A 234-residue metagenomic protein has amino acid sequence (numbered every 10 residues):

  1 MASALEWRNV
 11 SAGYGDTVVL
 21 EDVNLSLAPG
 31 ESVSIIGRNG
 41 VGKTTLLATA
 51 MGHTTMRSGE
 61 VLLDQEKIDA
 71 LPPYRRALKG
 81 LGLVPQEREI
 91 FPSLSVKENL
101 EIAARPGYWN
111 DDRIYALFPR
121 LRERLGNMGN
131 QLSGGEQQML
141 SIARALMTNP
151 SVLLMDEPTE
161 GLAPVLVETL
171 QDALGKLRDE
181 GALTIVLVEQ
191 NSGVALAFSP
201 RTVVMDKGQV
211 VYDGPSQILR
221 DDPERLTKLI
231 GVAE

Functional and structural regions predicted by a protein language model:
I36-R38: The feature captures the beta-strand-to-loop junction immediately N-terminal to the Walker
M51: Helix-to-loop junction immediately C-terminal to a conserved catalytic motif
T55, K67-E87, D111, E123-N127 (+1 more regions): ABC ATPase NBD coupling module
A145-L146: ABC ATPase C-loop
L153-E157: Catalytic Walker B motif of ABC-type/P-loop ATPase nucleotide-binding domains
E168-A182: Helical segment within the ABC ATPase nucleotide-binding domain
F198, V204-Q209, D221-E234: C-terminal boundary and immediately downstream tail of ABC-type ATPase nucleotide-binding domains
